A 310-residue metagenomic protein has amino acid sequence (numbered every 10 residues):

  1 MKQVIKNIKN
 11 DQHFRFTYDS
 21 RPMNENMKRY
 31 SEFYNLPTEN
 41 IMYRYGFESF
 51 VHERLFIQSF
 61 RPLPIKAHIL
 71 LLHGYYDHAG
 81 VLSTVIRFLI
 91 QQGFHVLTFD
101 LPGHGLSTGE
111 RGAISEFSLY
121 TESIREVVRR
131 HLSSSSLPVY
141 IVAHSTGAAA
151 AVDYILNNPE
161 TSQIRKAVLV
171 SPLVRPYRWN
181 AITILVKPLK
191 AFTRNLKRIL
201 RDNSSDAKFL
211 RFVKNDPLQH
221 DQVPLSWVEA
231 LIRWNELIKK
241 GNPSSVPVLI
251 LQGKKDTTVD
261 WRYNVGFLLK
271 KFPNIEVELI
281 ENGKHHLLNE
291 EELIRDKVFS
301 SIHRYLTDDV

Functional and structural regions predicted by a protein language model:
M1-S49, E53-F60: An N-terminal hydrophobic leader/cap segment in hydrolases
Y75-V81, H104-S135: Catalytic nucleophile-loop/oxyanion-hole region of alpha/beta-hydrolase and closely related hydrolase-like folds
A79, I86-E110: Conserved alpha/beta-hydrolase
Y140-S226: Alpha/beta-hydrolase-fold enzymes
V223-G241: Active-site nucleophile elbow and catalytic-triad environment of alpha/beta-hydrolase enzymes
S244, I250-Q252, D256: Short beta-strand/loop motif that positions the catalytic acidic residue of the alpha/beta-hydrolase fold
V246, D260-L269: Short alpha-helix in the alpha/beta-hydrolase fold that links the catalytic acid
I275-V310: Catalytic active-site module of serine/aspartate enzymes centered on a nucleophile-bearing elbow/loop
